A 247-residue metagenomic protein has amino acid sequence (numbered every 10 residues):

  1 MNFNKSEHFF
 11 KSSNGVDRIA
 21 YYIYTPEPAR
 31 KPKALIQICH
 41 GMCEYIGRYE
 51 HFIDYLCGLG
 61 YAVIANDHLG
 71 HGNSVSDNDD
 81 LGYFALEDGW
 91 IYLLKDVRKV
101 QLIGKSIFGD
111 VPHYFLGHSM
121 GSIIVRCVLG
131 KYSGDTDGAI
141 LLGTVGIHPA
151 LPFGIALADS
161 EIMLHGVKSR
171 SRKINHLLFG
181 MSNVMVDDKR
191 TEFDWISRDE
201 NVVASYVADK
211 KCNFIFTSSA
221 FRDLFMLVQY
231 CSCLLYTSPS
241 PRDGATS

Functional and structural regions predicted by a protein language model:
M1-T25: N-terminal cap/lid segment of alpha/beta-hydrolase-fold proteins
G41-E44: Active-site glycine-rich loops that stabilize anionic/oxyanionic intermediates across multiple enzyme folds
C57-D77: Conserved alpha/beta-hydrolase
A85-K105: Alpha/beta-hydrolase active-site loop
F108-H118: Alpha/beta-hydrolase fold nucleophile elbow
G117-C127: Glycine-rich nucleophile elbow surrounding the catalytic serine of serine-hydrolase chemistry
V125-K211: Alpha/beta-hydrolase-fold enzymes
Y236-D243: Conserved small/polar residues in nucleotide/adenosyl-binding loops
